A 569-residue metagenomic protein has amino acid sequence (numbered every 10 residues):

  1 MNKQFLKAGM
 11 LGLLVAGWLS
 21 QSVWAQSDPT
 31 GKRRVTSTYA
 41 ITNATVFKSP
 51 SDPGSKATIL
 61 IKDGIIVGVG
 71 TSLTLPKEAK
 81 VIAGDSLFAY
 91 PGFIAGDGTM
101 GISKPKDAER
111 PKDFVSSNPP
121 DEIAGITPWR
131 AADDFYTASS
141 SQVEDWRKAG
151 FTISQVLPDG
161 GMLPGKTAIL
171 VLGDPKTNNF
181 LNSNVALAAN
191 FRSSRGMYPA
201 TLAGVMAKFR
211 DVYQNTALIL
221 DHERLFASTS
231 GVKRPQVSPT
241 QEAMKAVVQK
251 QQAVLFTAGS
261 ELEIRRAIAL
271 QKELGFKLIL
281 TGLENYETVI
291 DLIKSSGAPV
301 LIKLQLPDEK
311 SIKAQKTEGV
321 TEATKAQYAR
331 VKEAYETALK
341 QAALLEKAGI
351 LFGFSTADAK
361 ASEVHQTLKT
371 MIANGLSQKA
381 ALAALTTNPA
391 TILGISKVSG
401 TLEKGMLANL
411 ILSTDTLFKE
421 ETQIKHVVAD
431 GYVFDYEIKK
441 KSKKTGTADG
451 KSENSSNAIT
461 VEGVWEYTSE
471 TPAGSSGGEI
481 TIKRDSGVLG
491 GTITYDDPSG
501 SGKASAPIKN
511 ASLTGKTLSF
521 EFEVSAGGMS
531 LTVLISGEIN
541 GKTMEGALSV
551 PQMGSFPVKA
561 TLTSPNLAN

Functional and structural regions predicted by a protein language model:
Q26, T36, A343-K347, G353 (+3 more regions): Extracellular/periplasmic ectodomains of large secreted or surface enzymes and adhesion receptors
D28-K32, S37, V46, P50-G92 (+2 more regions): Histidine-rich, glycine-flanked metal-binding segment
D28-R33, V46-T58, G70-T71, S377-L385 (+1 more regions): Acidic, glycine-enriched loop/beta-strand segments at the rims of small-molecule binding/catalytic pockets
S37-I41, L75-D133, K148: Replace "His-x-His-based motif
N43, P105-K106, K112-D121, A253 (+1 more regions): His/Asp/Glu-enriched, well-ordered alpha-helical/loop segment that forms or immediately abuts the divalent-metal
S139-Q142, R147-N285, Q423-I424, A429 (+1 more regions): Polyanionic/metal-chelating signatures
G231-Y335, F352-G353, T391-L393, S399 (+1 more regions): Active-site core of metal-dependent hydrolases
I459-I539, E545-N566: Central antiparallel beta-sheet cores of small beta-barrel/beta-sandwich binding domains
